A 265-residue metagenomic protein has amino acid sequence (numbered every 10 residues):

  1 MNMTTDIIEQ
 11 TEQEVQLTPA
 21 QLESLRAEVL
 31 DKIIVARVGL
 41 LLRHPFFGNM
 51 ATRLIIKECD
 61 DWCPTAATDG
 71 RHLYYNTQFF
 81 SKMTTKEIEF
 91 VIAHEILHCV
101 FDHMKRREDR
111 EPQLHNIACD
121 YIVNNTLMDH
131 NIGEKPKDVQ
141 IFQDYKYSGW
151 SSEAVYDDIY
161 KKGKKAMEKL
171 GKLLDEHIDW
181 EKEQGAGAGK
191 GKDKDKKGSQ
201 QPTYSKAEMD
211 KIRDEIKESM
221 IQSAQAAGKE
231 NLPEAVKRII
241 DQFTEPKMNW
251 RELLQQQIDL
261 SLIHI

Functional and structural regions predicted by a protein language model:
M1, K32, S219-S223: Generic signature of intrinsically disordered, low-complexity, basic-rich segments and short cationic peptides
N2-I88, I92, I96-G133: Basic/hydrophobic alpha-helical interface regions
Q10-Q16, Q21, Q78, H94 (+7 more regions): Residue-identity detector for glutamine
N131-W150: Domain-level detector for trafficking modules
K146-D259: Pan-zinc metallopeptidase signature
I263-I265: Conserved small/polar residues in nucleotide/adenosyl-binding loops
